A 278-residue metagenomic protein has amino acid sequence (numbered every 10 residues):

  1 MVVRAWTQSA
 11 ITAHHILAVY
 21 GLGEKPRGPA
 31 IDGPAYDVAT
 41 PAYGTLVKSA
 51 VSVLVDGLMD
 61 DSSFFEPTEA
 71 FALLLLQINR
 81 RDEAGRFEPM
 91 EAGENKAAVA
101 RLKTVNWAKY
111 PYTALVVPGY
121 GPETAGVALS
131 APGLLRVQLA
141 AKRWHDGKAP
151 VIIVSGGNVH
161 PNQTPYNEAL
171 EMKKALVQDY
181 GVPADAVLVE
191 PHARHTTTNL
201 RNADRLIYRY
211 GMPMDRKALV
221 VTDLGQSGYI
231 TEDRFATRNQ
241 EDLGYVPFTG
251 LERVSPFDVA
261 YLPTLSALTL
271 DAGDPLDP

Functional and structural regions predicted by a protein language model:
M1-P278: A structural signal for short, hydrophobic/glycine-enriched beta-strand patches
